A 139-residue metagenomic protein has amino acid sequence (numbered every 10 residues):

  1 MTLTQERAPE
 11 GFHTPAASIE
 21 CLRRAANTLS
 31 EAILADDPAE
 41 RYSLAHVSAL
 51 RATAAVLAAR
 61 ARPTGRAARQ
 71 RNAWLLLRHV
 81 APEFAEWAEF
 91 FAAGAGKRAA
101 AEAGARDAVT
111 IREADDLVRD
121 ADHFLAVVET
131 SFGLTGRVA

Functional and structural regions predicted by a protein language model:
M1-A139: Terminal alpha-helical segments
